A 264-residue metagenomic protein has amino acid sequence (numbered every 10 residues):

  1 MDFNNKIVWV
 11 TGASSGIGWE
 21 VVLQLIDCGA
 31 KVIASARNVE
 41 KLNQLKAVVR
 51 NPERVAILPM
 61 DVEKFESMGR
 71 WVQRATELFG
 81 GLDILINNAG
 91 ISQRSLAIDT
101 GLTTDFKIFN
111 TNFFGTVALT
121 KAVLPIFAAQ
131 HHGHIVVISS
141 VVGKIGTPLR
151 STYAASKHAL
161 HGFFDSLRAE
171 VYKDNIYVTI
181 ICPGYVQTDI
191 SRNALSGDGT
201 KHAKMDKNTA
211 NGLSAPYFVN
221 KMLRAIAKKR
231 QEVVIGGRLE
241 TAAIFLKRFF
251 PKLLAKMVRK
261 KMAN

Functional and structural regions predicted by a protein language model:
I7, G12-S15: Conserved glycine-rich cofactor-binding loop
C28-L45: Conserved glycine-rich Rossmann-like NAD(P)H-binding loop of the short-chain dehydrogenase/reductase
M60-R70, L102: The beta1-alpha1 cofactor-binding region of Rossmann-like NAD(H)/NADP(H)-dependent oxidoreductases
L96-F109: Substrate-binding pocket helix/loop in short-chain dehydrogenase/reductase
T120, S156: Active-site helix of classical SDR
S140: Residue(s) in the substrate-gating loop at a strand-loop-helix junction that position the organic substrate next
K173-R238: SDR active-site lid
